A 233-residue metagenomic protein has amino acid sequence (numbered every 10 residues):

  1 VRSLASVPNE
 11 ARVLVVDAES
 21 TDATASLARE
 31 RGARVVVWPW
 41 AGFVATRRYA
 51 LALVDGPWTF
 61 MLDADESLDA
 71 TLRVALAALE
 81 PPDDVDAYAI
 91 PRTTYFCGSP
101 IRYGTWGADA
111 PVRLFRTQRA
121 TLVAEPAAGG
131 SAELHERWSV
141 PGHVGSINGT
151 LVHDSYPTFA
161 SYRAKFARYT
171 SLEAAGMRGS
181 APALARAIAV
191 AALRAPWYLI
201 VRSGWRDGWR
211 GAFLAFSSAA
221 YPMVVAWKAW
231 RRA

Functional and structural regions predicted by a protein language model:
V1, D22-R31, T71-L72: Acidic helix N-cap motif at the loop->helix transition within catalytic regions of sugar-transfer enzymes
V1-N9: Short, well-formed alpha-helical segments that are part of the catalytic scaffolds of diverse glycosyltransferases
S6, D17-L27, D63: A conserved acidic beta->alpha catalytic loop
N9, R31-G32, D55, V140: Short, structured coil segments at secondary-structure junctions
A25-L53: Conserved donor nucleotide-binding strand/loop of the catalytic core
W38, L62-A64: Cofactor-binding loops of NAD(P)H-dependent oxidoreductases, dominated by short-chain dehydrogenase/reductases
A45-L51, W58, L62, D69-A233: Catalytic-site signature of metal-activated, phosphate-bearing donor transferases, centered on the GT-A/GT-A-like
